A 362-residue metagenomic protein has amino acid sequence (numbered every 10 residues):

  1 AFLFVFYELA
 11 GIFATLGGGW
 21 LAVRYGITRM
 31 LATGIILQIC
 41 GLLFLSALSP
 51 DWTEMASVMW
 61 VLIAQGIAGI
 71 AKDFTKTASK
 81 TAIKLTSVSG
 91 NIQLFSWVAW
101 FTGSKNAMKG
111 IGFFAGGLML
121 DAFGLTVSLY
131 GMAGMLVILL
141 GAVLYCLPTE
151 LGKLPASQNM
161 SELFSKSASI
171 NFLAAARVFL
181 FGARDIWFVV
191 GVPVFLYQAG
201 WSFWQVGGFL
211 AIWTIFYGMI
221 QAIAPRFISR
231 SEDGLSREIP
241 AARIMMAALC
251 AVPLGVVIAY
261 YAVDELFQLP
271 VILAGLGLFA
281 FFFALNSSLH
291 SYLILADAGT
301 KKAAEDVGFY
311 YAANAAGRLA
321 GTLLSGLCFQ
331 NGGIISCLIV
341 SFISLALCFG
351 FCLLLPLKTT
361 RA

Functional and structural regions predicted by a protein language model:
A1-A10, N171-W213: Helix-loop boundary and gating motifs at the non-cytosolic
F2-W20, A211-A224: Central cavity-lining transmembrane alpha-helices of secondary-active solute carriers, predominantly the Major
I12-P50: Conserved MFS/SLC helix-loop-helix module at the cytosolic interface between two early adjacent transmembrane helices
A14-I27, L120, I220-I239, F329: Helix-to-loop junctions at the C-terminal end of transmembrane segments in multipass secondary transporters
I36-E54, A247-E265: C-terminal ends and interior cores of transmembrane alpha-helices in multi-pass membrane transporters/permeases
G41, E54-T75, Q268-L285: Hydrophobic core of transmembrane alpha-helices in multi-pass small-molecule transporters, especially MFS/SLC-type
A64-K105: Cytoplasmic helix-loop-helix junction between adjacent transmembrane helices in 12-TM secondary transporters
L147-G182, Q198: Juxtamembrane intracellular "pre-TM" segments in multi-pass secondary transporters
